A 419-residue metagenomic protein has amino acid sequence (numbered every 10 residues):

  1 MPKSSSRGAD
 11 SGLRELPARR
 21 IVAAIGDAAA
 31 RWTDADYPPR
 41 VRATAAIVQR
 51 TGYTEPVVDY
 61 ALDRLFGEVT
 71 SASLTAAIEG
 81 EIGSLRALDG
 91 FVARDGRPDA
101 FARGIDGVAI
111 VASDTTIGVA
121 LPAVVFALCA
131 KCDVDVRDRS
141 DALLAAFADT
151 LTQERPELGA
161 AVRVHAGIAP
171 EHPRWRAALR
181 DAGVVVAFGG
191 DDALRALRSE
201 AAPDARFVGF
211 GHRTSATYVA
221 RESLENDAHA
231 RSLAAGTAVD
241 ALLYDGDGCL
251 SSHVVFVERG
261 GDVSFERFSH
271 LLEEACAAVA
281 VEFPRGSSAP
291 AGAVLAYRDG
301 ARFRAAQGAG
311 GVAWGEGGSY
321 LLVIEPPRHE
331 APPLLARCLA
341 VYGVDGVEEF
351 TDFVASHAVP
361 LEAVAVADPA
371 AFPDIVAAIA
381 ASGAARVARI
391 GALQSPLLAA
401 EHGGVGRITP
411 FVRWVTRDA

Functional and structural regions predicted by a protein language model:
M1-I105, V364: N-terminal Rossmann-like NAD(P)+-binding subdomain of aldehyde/semialdehyde dehydrogenases
P2, D227-A238, F265-E274: Well-ordered, non-membrane alpha-helical segments in soluble/globular domains
R86-E154: Conserved small-residue-rich beta-alpha loop and adjacent elements that most often cradle the phosphate/pyrophosphate
A93-A109, I168-L179, Y320-A336: Donor nucleotide-activated moiety binding/catalytic core segment of transferases that use nucleotide-activated donors
A112-S113, A187-D191, A220-E222, V257-G260 (+3 more regions): Structural motif
A145, L194, P369-V376: Short, charged/polar "capping" segments at the starts of alpha-helices and the immediately preceding loops
R155-R259, L397-A419: Conserved NAD(P)+-binding/catalytic subdomain of aldehyde/semialdehyde dehydrogenases
Y244-S252, F256-E362, P373-R417: NAD(P)-dependent aldehyde/semialdehyde dehydrogenase
